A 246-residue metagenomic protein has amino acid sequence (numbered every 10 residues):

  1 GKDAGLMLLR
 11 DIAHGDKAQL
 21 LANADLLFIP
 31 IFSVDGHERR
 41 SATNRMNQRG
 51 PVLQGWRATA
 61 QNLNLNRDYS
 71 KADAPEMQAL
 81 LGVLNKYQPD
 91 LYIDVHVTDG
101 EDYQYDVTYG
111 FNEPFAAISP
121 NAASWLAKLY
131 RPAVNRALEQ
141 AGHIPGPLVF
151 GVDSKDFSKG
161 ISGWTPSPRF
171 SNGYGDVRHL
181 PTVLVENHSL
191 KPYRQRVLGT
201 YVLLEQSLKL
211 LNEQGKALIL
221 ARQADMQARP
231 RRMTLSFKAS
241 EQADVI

Functional and structural regions predicted by a protein language model:
G1-I246: Structured catalytic-domain cores with a bias toward divalent-metal coordination
